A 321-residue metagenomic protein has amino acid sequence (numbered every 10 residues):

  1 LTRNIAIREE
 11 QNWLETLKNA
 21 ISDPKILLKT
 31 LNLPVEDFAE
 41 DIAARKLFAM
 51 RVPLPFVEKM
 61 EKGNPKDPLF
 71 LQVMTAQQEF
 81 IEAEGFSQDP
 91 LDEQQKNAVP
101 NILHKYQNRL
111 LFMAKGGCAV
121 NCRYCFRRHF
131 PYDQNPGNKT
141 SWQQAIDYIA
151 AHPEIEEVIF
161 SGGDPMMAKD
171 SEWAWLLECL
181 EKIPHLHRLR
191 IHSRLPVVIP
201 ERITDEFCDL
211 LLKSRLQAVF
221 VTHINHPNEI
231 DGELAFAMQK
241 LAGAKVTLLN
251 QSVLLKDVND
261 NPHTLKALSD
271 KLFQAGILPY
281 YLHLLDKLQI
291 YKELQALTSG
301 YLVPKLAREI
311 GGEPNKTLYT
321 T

Functional and structural regions predicted by a protein language model:
L1-H104: Flexible, acidic/Gly-rich N-terminal and inter-domain linker regions that tether and position cofactor-handling modules
F56, C122, Y280: Conserved, mostly hydrophobic/aromatic
E79-E82, P200-E201, D231-G232, D260-P262 (+1 more regions): Short, solvent-exposed polar/charged micro-motifs at secondary-structure junctions
N97-P100, R109-M113, Q144-Y148: Short, charged beta->alpha transition segments
H104-K139, I191: Canonical Radical SAM [4Fe-4S] cluster-binding loop centered on the CxxxCxxC motif and its immediate flanking residues
F112-M113, C125, E157-F160, D164-M166: Conserved catalytic-core segments centered on acid/base and nucleophilic motifs
Q143, D147-A151, I155-E157, M166-E293: Conserved AdoMet/S-adenosylmethionine-binding subsite of the radical SAM
I290-T321: C-terminal accessory regions of radical SAM enzymes
